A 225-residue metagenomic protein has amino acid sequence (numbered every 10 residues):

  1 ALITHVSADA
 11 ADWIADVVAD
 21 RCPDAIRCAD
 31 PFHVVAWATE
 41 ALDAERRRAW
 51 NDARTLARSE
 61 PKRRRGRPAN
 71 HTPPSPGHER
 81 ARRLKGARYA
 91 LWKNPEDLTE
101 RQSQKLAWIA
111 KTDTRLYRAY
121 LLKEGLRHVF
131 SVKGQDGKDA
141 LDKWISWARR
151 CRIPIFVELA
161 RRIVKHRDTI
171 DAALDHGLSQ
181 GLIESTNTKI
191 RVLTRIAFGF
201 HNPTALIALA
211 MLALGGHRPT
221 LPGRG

Functional and structural regions predicted by a protein language model:
A1-P23, T55-G225: Acidic/histidine-rich catalytic cores and adjacent linkers of DNA breakage/strand-transfer/modification proteins
D24-E40: Inter-helix linker motif
T39-N51: Short, surface-exposed amphipathic charged segments that create phosphate/polyanion-binding patches used for binding
